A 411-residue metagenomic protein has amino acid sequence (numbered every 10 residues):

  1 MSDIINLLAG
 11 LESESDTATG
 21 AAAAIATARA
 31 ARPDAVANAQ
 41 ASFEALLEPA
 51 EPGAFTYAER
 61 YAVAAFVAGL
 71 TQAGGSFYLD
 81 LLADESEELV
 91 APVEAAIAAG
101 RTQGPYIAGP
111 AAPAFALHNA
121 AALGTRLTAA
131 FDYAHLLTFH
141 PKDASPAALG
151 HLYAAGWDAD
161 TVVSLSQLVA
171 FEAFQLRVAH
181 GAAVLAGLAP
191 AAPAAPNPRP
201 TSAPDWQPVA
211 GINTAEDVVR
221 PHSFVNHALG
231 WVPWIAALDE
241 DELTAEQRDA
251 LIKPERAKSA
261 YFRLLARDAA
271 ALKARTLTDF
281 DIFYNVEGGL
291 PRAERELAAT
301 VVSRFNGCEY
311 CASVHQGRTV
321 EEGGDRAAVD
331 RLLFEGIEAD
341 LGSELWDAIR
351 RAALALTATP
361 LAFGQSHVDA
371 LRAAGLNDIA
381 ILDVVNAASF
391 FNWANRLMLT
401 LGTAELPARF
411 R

Functional and structural regions predicted by a protein language model:
M1-R411: Hydrophobic alpha-helical segments
